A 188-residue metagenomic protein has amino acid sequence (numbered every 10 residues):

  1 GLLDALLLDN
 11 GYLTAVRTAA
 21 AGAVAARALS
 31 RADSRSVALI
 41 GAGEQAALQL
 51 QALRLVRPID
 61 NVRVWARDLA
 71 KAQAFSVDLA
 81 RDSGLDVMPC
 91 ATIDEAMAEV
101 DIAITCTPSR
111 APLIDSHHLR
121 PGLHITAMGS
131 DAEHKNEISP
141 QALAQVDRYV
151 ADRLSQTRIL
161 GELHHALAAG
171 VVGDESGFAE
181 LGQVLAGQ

Functional and structural regions predicted by a protein language model:
G1-S34: Phosphate/diphosphate ligand-binding glycine-rich loop within oxidoreductases
L29-S36, P58, R120-P121: Short helix-loop-beta connector
G41-G43: Glycine-rich Rossmann-fold phosphate-binding loop(s) that bind the pyrophosphate of adenine dinucleotide cofactors
A46-A47: N-terminal Rossmann-fold NAD(P) dinucleotide-binding loop
L55-D82: NAD(P)-binding Rossmann-fold cofactor-contacting core
E95, E99-I102, S109-H124: Rossmann-fold NAD(P) dinucleotide-binding segment
T107-S109, G129-S130, L154: Short glycine-/small-residue-rich Rossmann-like dinucleotide-binding loops
N136-Q188: Adenosine-phosphate binding glycine-rich loop
